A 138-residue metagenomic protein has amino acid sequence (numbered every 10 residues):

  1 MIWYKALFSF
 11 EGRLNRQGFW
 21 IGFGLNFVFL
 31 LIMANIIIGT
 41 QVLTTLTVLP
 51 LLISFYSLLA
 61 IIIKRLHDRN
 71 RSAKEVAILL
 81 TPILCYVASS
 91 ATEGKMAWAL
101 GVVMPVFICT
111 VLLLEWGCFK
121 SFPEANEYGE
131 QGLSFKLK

Functional and structural regions predicted by a protein language model:
M1-L25, L58-K74, L113-K138: Membrane-interface extramembranous regions at the lipid-water interface
F29-S57, L79-L112: Membrane-helix interface segments in multi-pass membrane proteins
